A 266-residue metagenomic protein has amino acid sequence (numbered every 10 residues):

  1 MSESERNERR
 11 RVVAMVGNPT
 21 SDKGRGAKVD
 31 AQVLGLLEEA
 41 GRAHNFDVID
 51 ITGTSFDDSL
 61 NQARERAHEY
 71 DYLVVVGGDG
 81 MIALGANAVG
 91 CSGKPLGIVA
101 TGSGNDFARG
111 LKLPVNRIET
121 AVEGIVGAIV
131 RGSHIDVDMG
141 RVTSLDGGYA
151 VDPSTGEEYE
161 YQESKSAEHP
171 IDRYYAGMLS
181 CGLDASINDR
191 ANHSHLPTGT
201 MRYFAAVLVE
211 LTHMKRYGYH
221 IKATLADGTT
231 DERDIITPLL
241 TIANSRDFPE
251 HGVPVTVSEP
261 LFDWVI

Functional and structural regions predicted by a protein language model:
M1-V76, A83, N87, E123 (+1 more regions): ATP/NTP phosphate-donor binding region
A14, A40, I51-G53, C91-P95 (+1 more regions): Catalytic core of DAGKc-family lipid kinases
G17, G77, S180, I266: Short beta-strand/turn micro-motifs composed of small residues that flank or help shape donor/cofactor-binding pockets
S21-K23, L183-S186, R246-E250: Short, acidic Gly/Pro/Ser/Thr-rich loop/turn segments
G26, L84-A86, A108-R109, D152 (+1 more regions): Short glycine-/acidic-enriched loop or helix-start segments at secondary-structure transitions that form or flank
D30-V33, G90-C91, N192-S194, T256-V257: Short, solvent-exposed amphipathic alpha-helical segments in soluble enzyme and RNA/protein-processing domains
V74, G97-I98: Short hydrophobic alpha-helical runs that function as membrane-insertion/retention elements
R233-I266: Internal helical hairpin/lid segments
